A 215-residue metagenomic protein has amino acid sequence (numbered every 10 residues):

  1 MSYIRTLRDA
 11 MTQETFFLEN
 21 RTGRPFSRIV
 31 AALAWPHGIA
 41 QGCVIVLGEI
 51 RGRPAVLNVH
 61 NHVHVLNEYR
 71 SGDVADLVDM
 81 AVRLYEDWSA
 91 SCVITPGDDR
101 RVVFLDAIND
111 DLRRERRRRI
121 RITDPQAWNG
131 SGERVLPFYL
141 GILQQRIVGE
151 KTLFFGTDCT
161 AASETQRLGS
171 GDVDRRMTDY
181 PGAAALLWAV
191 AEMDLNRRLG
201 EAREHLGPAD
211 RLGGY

Functional and structural regions predicted by a protein language model:
M1-L33: ATPase catalytic-site recognition across NTP-hydrolyzing enzymes
S2-L7, M11-T12, Y180, L187-Y215: Acidic two-metal-ion nuclease catalytic site recognized across multiple nuclease folds, prominently DnaQ/RNase D-T
G23-I50, A55: Gly/Thr-rich phosphate-binding beta-strand-loop-beta motif of the actin/hexokinase/Hsp70
A34, P96, D179: Acidic active-site catalytic centers that drive phospho-/nucleotidyl reactions and related ester hydrolyses
G42-V46, N58-V59, D106-N109, R197-H205: Composition- and surface-driven signal marking solvent-exposed, interaction-prone regions in large proteins
I50-S170: Mg2+-dependent endonuclease catalytic cores in nucleic-acid-processing enzymes, primarily RNase H-like
V78, V82, Y180-L186: Short, amphipathic alpha-helical "lid/cap" segments that border enzyme active or binding sites
G171-P181: Structural motif
